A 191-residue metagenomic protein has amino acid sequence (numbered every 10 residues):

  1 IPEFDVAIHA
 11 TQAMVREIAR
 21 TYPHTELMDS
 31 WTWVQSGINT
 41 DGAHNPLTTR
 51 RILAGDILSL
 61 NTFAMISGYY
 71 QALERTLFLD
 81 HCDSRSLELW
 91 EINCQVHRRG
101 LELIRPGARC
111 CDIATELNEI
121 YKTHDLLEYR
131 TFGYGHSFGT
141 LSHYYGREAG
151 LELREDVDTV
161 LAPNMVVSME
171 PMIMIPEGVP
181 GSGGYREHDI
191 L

Functional and structural regions predicted by a protein language model:
I1-L191: Active-site neighborhoods and metal-handling regions in enzymes and metal-associated proteins
